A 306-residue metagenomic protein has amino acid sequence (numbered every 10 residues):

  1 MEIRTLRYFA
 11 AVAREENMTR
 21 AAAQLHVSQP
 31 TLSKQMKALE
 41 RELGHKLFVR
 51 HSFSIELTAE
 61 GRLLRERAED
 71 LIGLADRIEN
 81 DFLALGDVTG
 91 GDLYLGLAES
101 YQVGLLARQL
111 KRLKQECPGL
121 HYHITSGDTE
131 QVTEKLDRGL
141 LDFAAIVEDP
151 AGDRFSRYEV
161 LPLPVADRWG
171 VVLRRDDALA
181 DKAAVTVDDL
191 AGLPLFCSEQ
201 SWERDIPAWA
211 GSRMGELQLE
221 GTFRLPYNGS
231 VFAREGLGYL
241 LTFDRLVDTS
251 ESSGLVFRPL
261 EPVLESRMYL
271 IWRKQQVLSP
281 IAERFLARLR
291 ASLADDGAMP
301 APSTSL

Functional and structural regions predicted by a protein language model:
A10-P30, S54: Short helix-boundary/capping micro-motifs
E40-L57: A short LG(V/I)-centered, amphipathic sequence patch enriched for acidic residue(s) preceding the LG motif
G90-D153, F223: Central regulatory/effector-binding core of bacterial HTH transcription factors
L105, V256-M299, T304-L306: A late-sequence structural motif
E116, G127-L193, R245-S250: Acidic, Gly/Pro-rich loop/turn segments at junctions of secondary structure
D128-L141, V147, Q200-V256: Hydrophobic hinge/microswitch elements
V147, L193-G215, L278-A282, L286-A287 (+2 more regions): Secondary-structure junction motif
D153-P162, A166-R168, Y227-Q275: Beta-alpha-beta core module
